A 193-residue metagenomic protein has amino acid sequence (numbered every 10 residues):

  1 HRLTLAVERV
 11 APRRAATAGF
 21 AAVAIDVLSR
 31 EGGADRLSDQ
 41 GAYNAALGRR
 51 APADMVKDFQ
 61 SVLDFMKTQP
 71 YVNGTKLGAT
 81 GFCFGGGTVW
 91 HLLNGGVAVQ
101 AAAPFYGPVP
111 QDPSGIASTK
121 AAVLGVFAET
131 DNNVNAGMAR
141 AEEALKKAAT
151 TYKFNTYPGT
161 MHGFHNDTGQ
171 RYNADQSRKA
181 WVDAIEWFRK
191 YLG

Functional and structural regions predicted by a protein language model:
H1-T68, G163-G169: Serine-hydrolase catalytic machinery in alpha/beta-hydrolase-like enzymes
A6, N132-A139: Conserved alpha/beta-hydrolase "acid-adjacent" motif
T17-A18, Q69, G95, A148: Conserved dinucleotide-binding and phosphotransfer motif residues
I25-S29, G107, Y157-G159: Active-site loop/turn elements of alpha/beta-hydrolase fold enzymes, especially the short glycine-/histidine-rich
F59-L63, M138, E142, I185: Generic structural signal for well-ordered alpha-helices, preferentially at hydrophobic/aromatic core positions
Q60-K120: Primarily recognizes the serine-hydrolase "nucleophile elbow" in alpha/beta-hydrolase and SGNH/GDSL folds
T119, L124-F127: Short beta-strand/loop motif that positions the catalytic acidic residue of the alpha/beta-hydrolase fold
K146, T151-G193: C-terminal catalytic histidine-bearing segment of alpha/beta-hydrolase fold enzymes
